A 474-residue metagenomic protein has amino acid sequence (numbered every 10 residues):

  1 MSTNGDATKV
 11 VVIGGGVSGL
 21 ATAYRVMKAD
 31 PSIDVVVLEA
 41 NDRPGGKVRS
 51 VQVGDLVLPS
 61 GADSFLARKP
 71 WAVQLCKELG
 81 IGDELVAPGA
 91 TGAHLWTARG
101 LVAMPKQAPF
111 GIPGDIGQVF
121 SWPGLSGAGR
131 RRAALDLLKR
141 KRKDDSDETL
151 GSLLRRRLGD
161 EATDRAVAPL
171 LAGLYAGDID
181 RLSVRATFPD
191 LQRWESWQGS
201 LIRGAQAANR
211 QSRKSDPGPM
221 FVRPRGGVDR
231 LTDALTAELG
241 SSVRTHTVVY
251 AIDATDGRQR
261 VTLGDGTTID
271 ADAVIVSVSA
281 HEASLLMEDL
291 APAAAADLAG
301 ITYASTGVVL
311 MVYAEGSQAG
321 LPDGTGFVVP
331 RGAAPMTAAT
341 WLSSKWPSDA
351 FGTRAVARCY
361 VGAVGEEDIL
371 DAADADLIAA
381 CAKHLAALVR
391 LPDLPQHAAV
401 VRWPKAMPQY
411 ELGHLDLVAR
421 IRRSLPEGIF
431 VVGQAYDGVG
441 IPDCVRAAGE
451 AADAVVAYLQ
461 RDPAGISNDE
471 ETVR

Functional and structural regions predicted by a protein language model:
T3-N4, T8, S50, P105-Q107 (+3 more regions): Conserved flavin/dinucleotide-binding core of flavoenzymes
T8-V37, V456: N-terminal Rossmann-like FAD-binding beta1-loop-alpha1 element of flavoenzymes
S18, R43, H281: Conserved Rossmann-like nucleotide-cofactor binding loop
M27-G54: Glycine-rich FAD pyrophosphate-binding loop
G54-K141: Dinucleotide-binding Rossmann-like beta1-alpha1 core, especially the glycine-rich loop that anchors the ADP
A87-G89, T245-T247, D253, G433: Short loop/edge segments at beta-strand edges and connector loops that shape dinucleotide/nucleotide cofactor-binding
R131-A251, Q259: Active-site/ligand-binding neighborhood in enzyme catalytic cores
T247-A357, A363-A372, A387-L388, S467-R474: Mid-domain catalytic core of redox enzymes that form a hydrophobic substrate pocket/lid adjacent to a catalytic redox
